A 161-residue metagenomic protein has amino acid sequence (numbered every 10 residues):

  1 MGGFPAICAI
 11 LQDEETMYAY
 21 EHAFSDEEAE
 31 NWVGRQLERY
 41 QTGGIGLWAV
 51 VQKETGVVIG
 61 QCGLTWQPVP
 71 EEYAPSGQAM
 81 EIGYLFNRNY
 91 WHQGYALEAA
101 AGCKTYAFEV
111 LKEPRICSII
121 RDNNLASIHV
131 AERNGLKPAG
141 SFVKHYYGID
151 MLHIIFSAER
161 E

Functional and structural regions predicted by a protein language model:
M1-M17, V51-E161: Acyl-donor (CoA/ACP) binding surface of acyl/acetyltransferases
E15-Q36, G46-W48: Conserved GNAT-fold acetyl-CoA-binding loop/helix
Y40-Q41: Soluble sensory domains of the PAS superfamily and closely related sensory modules
G44-G46, P114: Short coil/turn segments at beta-strand junctions that form active-site/ligand-binding loops
